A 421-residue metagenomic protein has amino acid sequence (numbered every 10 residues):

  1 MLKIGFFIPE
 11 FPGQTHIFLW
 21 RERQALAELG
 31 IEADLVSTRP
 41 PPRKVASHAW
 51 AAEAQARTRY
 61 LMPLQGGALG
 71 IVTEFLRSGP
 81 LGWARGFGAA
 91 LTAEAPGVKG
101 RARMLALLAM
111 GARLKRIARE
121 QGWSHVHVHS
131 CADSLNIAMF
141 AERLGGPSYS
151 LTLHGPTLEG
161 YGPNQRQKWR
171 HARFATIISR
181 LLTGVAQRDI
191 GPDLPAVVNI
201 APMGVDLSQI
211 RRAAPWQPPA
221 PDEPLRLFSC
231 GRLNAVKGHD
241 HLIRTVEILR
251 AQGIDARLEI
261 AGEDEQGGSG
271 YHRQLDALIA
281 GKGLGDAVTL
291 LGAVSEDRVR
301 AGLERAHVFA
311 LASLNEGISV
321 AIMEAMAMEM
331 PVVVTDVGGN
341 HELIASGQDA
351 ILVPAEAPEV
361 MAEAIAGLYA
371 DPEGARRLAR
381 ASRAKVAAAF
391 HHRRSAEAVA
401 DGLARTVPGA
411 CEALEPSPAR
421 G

Functional and structural regions predicted by a protein language model:
S37, L158, Q165-R212, D222 (+1 more regions): Donor nucleotide-sugar binding/catalytic pocket of nucleotide-sugar-dependent glycosyltransferases
Q217-K237, I243-E247, E259-A261: Conserved donor-binding/catalytic core segment of Leloir-type glycosyltransferases
H272-V294: Nucleotide-activated donor-binding/catalytic signature segment of Leloir-type glycosyltransferases, i.e., the conserved
A293-V294, A301-A306: Short alpha-helical donor nucleotide-sugar binding micro-motif in glycosyltransferases
L314: Aromatic "clamp/platform" in nucleotide-sugar-dependent glycosyltransferases that forms part of the donor/acceptor
P331-V334: Short hydrophobic beta-strand element within catalytic cores of glycosyltransferases and related nucleotide-activated
S346-G347, I351-P358, G367-P372: Conserved acidic donor-binding segment of nucleotide-sugar-dependent glycosyltransferases
V360, G367, G374-A389, S395-A398: A short, well-ordered alpha-helix in the C-terminal region of glycosyltransferases
